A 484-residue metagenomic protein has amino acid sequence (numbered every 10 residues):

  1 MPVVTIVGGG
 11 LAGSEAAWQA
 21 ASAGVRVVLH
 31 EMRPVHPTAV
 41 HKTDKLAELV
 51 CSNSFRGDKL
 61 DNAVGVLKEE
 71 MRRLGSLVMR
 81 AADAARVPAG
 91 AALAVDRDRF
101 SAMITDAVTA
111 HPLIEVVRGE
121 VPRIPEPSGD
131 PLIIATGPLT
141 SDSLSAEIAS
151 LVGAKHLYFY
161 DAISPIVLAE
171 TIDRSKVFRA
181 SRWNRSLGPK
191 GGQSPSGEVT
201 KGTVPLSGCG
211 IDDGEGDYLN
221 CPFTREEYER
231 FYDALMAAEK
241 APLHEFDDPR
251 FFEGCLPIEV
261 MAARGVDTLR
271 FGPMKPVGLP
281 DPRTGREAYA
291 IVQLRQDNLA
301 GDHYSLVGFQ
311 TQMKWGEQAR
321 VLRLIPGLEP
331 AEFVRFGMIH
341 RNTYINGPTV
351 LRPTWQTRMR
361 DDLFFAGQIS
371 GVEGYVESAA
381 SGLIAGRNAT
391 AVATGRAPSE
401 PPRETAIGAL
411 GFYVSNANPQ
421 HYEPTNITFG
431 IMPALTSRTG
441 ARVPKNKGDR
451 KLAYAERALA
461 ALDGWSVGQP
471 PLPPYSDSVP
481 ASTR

Functional and structural regions predicted by a protein language model:
M1-A12: Beta1/beta-strand and adjacent pyrophosphate-binding region of the FAD-binding site in flavoprotein oxidoreductases
W18-R80, R403-V414: N-terminal FAD cofactor-binding segment of flavoenzymes
L60-V64, K68, S76-A91, G153-Y160 (+1 more regions): A short alpha-helix-loop-beta-strand transition element characteristic of N-terminal alpha/beta dinucleotide-binding
E70-A149, Y475: Feature captures the FAD/FMN-dependent oxidoreductase FAD-binding
R86, T425-V479: C-terminal auxiliary extensions adjacent to catalytic cores
A110-A300, Y304-R320: Predominantly flavin-linked oxidoreductase catalytic cores and closely associated redox partners
L306-V372, A379-S381, S399-A417, H421-T428 (+1 more regions): A glycine-rich dinucleotide-binding beta-alpha-beta segment and adjacent secondary-structure elements that constitute
S378-S399: Internal hydrophobic alpha-helix adjacent to the cofactor/substrate pocket in enzyme cavities
